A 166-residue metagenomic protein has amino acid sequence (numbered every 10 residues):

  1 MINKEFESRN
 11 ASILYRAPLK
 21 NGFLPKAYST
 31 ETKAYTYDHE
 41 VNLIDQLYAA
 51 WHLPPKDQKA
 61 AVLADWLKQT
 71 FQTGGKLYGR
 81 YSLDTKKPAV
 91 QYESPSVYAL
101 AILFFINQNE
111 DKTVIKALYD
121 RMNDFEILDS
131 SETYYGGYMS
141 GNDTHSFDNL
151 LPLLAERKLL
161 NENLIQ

Functional and structural regions predicted by a protein language model:
M1-Y98, I106: Extended ligand-binding clefts on enzyme/binding-domain cores
T70-Q166: CBM-like carbohydrate-recognition segments
